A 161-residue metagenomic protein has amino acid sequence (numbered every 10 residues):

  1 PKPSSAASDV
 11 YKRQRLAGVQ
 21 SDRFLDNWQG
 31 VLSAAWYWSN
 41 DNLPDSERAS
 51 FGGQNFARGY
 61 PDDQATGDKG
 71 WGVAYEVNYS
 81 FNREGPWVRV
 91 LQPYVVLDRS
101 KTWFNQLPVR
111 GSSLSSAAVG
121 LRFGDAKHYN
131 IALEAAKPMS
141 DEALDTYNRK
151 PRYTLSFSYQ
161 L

Functional and structural regions predicted by a protein language model:
P1-A7, Y11: Single conserved hydrophobic/aromatic residue that forms the stacking wall/gate of nucleotide- or nucleobase-binding
K12-Q14, W28, G67-V73, G111-A117 (+1 more regions): Residues that define the transmembrane beta-barrel architecture of outer-membrane proteins
A17-Q20, S33, P61-D62, A74-E76 (+2 more regions): Outer-membrane beta-barrel architecture
Q20-D22, V77-F81, F123-D125, K137 (+1 more regions): Residue-level signature of outer-membrane beta-barrel architecture
D22-G30, N82-Q92, K127-H128: Short loop/turn motifs that connect adjacent beta-strands in outer-membrane beta-barrel proteins
L32-W38, Y75-V77, P93-K101, A117-V119 (+1 more regions): Transmembrane beta-barrel strands of outer-membrane/channel proteins
S39-L43, N82, S100-N105, P138-A143: Sequence/structural signature of outer-membrane beta-barrel proteins
L121-F123, H128, R149-L161: Outer-membrane beta-barrel "beta-signal"
